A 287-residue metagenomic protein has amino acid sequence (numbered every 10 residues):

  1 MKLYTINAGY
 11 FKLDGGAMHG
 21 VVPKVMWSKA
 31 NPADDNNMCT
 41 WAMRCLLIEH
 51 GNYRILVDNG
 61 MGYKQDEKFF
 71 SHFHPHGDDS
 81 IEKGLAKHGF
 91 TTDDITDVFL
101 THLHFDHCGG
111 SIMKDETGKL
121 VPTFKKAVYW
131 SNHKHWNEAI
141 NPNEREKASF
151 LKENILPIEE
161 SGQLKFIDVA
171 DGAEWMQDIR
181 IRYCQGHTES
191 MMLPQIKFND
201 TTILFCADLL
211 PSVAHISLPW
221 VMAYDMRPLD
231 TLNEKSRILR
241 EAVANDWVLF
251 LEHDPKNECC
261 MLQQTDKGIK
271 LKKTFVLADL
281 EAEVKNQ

Functional and structural regions predicted by a protein language model:
M1-L56, M61-Q65, F69-H72, D171 (+2 more regions): Zn-dependent metallo-beta-lactamase
A8-G9, N59-G62, L103, K134-H135 (+4 more regions): Active-site metal-binding loops of divalent metal-dependent hydrolases
I48-G51, P194-N199: Active-site beta-strand termini and strand-to-loop segments that position acidic
I55-V57, F99, Y129, I203-F205: Residue-level marker for buried hydrophobic side chains located in beta-strands that build the well-ordered beta-sheet
H72-K83, N199-Q287: Cap/insert and terminal regions of metallo-dependent hydrolase folds
H76-D79, G84-F90, D94, V121-Y183 (+1 more regions): Metallo-beta-lactamase
I95-D106: Metallo-beta-lactamase
C108-K119, M261-L262: Metal-dependent catalytic neighborhoods of phosphoester/phosphodiester hydrolases
